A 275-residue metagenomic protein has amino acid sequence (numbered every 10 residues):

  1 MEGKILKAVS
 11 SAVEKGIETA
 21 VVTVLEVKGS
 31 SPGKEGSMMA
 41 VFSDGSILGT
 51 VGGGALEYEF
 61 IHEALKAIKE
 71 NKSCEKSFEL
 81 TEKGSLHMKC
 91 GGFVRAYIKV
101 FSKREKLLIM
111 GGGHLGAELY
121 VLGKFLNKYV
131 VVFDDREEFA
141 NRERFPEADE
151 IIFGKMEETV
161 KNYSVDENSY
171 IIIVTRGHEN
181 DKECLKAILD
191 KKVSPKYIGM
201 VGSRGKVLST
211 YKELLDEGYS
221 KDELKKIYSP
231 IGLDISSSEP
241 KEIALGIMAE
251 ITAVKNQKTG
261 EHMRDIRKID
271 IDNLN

Functional and structural regions predicted by a protein language model:
M1-I152, Y163-S169, L215, V254-N275: Segments forming oxygen-rich coordination pockets for charged ligands
L6, E57, I61, D181 (+2 more regions): A general structural signal for well-ordered alpha-helical segments in protein cores
G33, G116-L119, E179-C184, K206-L208: Short glycine/serine/threonine-rich phosphate/pyrophosphate-binding segments that cradle anionic phosphate groups
K128, V193, Y219: Short phosphate-binding/catalytic loops that engage adenosine nucleotides
V130, I171, I198, L224-I227: Hydrophobic/aromatic residues located in beta-strands of well-ordered beta-sheets within soluble catalytic
G154-T159: Conserved SAM/SAH-binding loop
Y170-H178, K186-E213: ADP-ribose/adenylate-binding Rossmann-like module
V201-N275: Adenosine-phosphate binding glycine-rich loop
